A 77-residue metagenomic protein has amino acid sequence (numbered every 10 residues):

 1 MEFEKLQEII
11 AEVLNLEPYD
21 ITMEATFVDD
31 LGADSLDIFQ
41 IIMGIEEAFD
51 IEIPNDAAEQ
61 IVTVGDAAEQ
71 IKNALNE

Functional and structural regions predicted by a protein language model:
M1, L6, T26, G44 (+1 more regions): Residue-level recognition of oxygen-bearing side chains
M1-Y19, A74-E77: Thiotemplate assembly-line natural product biosynthesis machinery
Q7-I10, G32, I38-F39, A58: Alpha-helical structural signal
I9, G44-A48, Q70: Structural preference for long, well-ordered alpha-helical segments within the folded cores of structured domains
L14-G32, A48-A57: Phosphopantetheine carrier-protein modules
A25, Q40-M43, E59, N76-E77: Short, structured secondary-structure boundary patches
D29-E47, D66: Phosphopantetheine-attachment site and its flanking helix in carrier
E52-P54, A58-N76: C-terminal structural segments of small proteins and small subunits
